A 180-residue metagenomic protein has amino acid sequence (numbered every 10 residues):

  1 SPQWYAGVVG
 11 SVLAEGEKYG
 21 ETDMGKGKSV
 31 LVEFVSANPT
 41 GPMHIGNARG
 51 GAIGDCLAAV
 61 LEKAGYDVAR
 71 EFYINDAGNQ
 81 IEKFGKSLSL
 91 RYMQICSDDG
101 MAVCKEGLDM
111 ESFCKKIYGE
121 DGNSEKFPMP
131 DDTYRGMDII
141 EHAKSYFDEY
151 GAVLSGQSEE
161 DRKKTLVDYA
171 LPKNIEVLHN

Functional and structural regions predicted by a protein language model:
S1-N180: NTP-dependent nucleotidyl-transfer catalytic core
